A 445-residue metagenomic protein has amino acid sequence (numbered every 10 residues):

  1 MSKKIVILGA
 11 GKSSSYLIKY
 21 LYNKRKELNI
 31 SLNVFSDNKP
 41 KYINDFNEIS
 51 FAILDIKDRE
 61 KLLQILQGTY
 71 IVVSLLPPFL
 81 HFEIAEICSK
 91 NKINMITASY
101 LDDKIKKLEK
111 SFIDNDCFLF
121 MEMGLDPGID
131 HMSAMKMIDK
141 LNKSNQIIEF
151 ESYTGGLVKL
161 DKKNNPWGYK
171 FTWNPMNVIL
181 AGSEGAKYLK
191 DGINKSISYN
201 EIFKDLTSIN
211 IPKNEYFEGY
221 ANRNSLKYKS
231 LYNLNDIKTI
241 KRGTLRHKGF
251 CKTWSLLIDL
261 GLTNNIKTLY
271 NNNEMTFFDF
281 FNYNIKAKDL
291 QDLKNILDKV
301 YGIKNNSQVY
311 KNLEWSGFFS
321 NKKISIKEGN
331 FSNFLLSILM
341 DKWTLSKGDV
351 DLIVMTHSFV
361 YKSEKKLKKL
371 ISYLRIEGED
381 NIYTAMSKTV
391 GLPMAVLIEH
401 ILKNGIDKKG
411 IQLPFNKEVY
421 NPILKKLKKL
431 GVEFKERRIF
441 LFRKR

Functional and structural regions predicted by a protein language model:
I5-G9: Conserved N-terminal Rossmann-fold NAD(P)-binding element of oxidoreductases
S13: Hydrophobic/small residue at the entry helix of a nucleotide-binding pocket
I30-I43: NAD(P)-binding Rossmann-fold cofactor-contacting core
F46-D58: Rossmann-fold cofactor-recognition segment
I56-Q67: Conserved Rossmann-fold cofactor-binding substructure of NAD(P)-dependent oxidoreductases
I87-I105: ADP-ribose/adenylate-binding Rossmann-like module
S99-M121: Rossmann-fold NAD(P)-binding glycine/threonine-rich loop
K140-R445: C-terminal catalytic/substrate-binding lobe primarily of soluble NAD(P)-dependent oxidoreductases
